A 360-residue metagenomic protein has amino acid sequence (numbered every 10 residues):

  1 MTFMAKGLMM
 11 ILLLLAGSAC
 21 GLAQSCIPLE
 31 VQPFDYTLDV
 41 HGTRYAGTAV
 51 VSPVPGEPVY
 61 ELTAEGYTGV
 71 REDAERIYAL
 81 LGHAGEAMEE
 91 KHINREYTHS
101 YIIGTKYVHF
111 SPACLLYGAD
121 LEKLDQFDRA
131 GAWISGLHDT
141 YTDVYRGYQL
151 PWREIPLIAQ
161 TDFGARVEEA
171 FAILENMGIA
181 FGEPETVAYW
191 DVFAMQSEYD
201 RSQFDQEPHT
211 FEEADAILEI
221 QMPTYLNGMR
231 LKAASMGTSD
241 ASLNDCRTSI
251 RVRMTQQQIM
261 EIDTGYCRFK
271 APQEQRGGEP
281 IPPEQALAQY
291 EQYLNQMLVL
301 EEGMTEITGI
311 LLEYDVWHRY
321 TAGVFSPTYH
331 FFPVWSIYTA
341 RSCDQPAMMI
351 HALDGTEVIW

Functional and structural regions predicted by a protein language model:
M1-E30: Gram-positive cell-envelope targeting signals
C20-D240: Preferential activation on post-signal-peptide N-terminal prodomains/segments of secreted or lumenal proteins
T48, P53-G69, A271-A288, C343-P346: Short, exposed beta-strand "edge-strand" segments with a Pro/Gly-rich flavor and a Y/T-containing core
I102-G104, A340-D344: Short strand-coil-strand connectors
F110, L121-D128, A132-G136, L231-D263 (+1 more regions): A short, surface-exposed beta-strand/turn
A119-T140, P272-Q292, V358-W360: A signal for specific C-terminal beta-sheet/loop modules enriched in small/flexible residues with GP/PG/PP motifs
E169, I173-H330, S336-T339: Segments that shape or occlude catalytic/ligand-binding pockets
